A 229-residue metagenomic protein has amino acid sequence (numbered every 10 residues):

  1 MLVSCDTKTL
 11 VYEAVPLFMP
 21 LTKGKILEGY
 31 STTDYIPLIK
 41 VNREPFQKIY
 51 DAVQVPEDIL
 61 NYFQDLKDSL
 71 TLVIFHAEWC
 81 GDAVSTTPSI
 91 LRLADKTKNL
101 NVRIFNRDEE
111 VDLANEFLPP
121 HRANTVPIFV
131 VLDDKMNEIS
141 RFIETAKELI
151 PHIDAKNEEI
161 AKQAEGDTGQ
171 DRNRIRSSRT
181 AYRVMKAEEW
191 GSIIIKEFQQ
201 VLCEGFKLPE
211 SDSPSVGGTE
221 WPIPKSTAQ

Functional and structural regions predicted by a protein language model:
M1-S69, L91-N101, N115-N124, N137-Q229: Non-globular targeting/processing and membrane-anchoring segments
V73-H76, I90, K98-A114, L132-D134: Thiol-based oxidoreductase modules, predominantly thioredoxin-like and allied folds used for disulfide exchange
E78-S85: Conserved redox-active cysteine motifs that mediate thiol-disulfide chemistry, especially di-cysteine Cys-X(1-2)-Cys
V126-I128: Short aromatic loop motif centered on NTY/YTY
